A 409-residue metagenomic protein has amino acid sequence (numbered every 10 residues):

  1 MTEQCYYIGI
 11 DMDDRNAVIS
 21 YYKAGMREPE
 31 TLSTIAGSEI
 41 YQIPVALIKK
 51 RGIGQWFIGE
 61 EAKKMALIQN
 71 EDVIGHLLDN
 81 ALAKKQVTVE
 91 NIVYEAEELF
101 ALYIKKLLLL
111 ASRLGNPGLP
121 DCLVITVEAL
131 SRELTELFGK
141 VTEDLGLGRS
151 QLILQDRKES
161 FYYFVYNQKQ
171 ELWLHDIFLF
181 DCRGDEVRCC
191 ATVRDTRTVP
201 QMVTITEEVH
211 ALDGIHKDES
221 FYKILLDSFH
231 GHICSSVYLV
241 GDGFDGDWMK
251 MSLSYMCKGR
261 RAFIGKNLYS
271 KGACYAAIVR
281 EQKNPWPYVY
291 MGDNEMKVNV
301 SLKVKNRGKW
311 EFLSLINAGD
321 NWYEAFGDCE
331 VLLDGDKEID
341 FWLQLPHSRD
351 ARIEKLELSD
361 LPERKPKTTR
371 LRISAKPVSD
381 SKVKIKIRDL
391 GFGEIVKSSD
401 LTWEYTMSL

Functional and structural regions predicted by a protein language model:
M1-Q86, I153, E357-L358, P362-L409: Early-domain small/polar-rich strand-loop-helix modules and first-structured segments of the mature chain
M1-Y6, L147-F178, C182, L268-M291 (+1 more regions): Conserved phosphate-binding catalytic cores of ATP/NTP-utilizing and phosphoryl-transfer enzymes
G9-N16, E171-R188, R194, G241-F244 (+2 more regions): A short acidic Gly-Thr/Ser loop motif
S33-T126, E208-Y222, D227: Conserved phosphate-binding loops in N-terminal lobes of ATP-dependent enzymes of the actin/Hsp70/sugar-kinase
L123-L134, L226-S254, G265-K266: Glycine-rich phosphate-binding loops at beta-strand->alpha-helix junctions
I125, E133, K140-F221: Small-residue (GG/TT-enriched) beta-loop-alpha framework at ligand/catalytic clefts
T135-G146, M249-C257: Short, aromatic/basic amphipathic alpha-helical patches
L268, Y275-D360, R370: Acidic, glycine/GT-rich loop-and beta-edge segments that sit at the periphery of enzyme/chaperone cores
